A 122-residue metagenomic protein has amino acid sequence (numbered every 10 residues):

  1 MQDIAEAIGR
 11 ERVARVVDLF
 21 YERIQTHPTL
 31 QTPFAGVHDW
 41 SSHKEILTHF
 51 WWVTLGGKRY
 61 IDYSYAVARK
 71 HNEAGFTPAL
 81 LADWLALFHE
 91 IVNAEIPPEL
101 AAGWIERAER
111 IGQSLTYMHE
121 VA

Functional and structural regions predicted by a protein language model:
M1-A122: Core of compact, soluble alpha-helical bundle domains
